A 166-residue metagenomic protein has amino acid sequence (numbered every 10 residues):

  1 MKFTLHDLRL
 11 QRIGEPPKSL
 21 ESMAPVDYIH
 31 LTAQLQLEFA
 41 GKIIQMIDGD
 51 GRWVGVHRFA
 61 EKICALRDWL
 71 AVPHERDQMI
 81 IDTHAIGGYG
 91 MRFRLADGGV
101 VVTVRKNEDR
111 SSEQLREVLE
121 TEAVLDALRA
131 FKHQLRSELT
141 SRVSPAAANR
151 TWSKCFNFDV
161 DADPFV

Functional and structural regions predicted by a protein language model:
M1-E61: N-terminal low-complexity, intrinsically disordered segments
M1-I13, R67-R76, V143: Charged, low-complexity, helix/coiled-coil-prone segments
K2-T4, Q36-E38, I43-Q45, I80 (+3 more regions): Ser/Thr- (and often Asn-) enriched beta-sheet segments in non-cytosolic proteins
F3-L10, L20, F59, L66 (+7 more regions): Extended hydrophobic/Leu-rich segments
K18-I29, L66-V72, G90-L95: Short linear motifs in intrinsically disordered
D50-G87: Compact, well-ordered interaction domains used in eukaryotic information-processing assemblies
D77-D126: An exposed acidic His-Trp-rich patch
E108-V166: Mixed-charge, glycine-accented linear interaction segment located at domain edges/termini
